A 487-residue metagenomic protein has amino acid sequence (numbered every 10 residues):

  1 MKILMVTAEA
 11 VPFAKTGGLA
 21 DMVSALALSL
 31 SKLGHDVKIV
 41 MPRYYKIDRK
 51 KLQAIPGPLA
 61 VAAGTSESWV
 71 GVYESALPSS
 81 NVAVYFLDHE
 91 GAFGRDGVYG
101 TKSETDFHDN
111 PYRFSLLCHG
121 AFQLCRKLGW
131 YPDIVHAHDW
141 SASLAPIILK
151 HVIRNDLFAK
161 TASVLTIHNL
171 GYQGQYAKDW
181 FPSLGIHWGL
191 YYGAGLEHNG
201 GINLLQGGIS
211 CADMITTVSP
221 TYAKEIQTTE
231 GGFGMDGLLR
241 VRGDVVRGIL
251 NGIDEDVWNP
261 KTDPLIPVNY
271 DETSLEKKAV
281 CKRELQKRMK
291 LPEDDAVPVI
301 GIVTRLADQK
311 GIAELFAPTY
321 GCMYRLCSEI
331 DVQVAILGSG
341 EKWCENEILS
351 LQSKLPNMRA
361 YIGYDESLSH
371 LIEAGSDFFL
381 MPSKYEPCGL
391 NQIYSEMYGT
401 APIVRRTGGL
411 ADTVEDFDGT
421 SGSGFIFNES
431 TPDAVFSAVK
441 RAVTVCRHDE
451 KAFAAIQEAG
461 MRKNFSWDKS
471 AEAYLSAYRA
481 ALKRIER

Functional and structural regions predicted by a protein language model:
M1-R487: Catalytic cores of nucleotide-sugar-dependent glycosyltransferases that transfer UDP/GDP/TDP-activated
